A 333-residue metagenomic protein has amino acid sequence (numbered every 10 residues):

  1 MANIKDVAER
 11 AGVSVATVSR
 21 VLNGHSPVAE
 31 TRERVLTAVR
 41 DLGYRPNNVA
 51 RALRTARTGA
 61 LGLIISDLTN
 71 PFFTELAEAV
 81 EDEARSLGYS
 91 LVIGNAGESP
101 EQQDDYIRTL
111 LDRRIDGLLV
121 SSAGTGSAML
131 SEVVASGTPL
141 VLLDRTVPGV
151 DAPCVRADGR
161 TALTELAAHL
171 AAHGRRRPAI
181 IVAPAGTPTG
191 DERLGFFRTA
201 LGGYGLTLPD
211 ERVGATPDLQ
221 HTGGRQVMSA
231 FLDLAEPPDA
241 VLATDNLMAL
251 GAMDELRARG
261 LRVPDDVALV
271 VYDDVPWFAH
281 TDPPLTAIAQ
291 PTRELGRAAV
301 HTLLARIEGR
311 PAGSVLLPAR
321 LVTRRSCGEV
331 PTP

Functional and structural regions predicted by a protein language model:
M1-G59, E75, P331: N-terminal helix-turn-helix DNA-binding module of bacterial transcription factors
V15-R20, R54-T69, H169, R177-P184: Short beta-strand segments enriched in small/hydrophobic residues
E33, Y44-G117: Amphipathic helical "hinge" segments at domain boundaries
N48, I65-E75, I93-Q102, A128 (+7 more regions): Hinge/beta->alpha junction and helix N-cap segments in small-molecule ligand-binding domains
D104-S121, T125-T161: Short beta-strand-centered segments that line the small-molecule binding cleft or hinge of alpha/beta clamshell
R114-S122, A179-V182, G214, A235-D245 (+1 more regions): Periplasmic-binding protein-like
R177, L208-R212, R262-A268: Short acidic capping loops at alpha-helix termini that bridge into adjacent secondary structure
S229, L234-P333: Flexible loop/turn connectors
